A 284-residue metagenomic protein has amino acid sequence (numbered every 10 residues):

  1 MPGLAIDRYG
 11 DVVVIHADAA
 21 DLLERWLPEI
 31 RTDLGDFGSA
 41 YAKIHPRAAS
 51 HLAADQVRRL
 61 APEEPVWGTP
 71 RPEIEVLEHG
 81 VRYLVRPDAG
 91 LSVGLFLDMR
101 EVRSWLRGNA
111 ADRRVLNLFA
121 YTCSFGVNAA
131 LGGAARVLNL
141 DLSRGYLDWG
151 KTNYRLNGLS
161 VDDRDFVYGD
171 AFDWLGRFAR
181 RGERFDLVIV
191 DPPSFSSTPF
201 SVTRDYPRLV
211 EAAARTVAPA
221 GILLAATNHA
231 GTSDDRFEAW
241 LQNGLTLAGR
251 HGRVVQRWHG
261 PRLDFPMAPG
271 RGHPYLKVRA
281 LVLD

Functional and structural regions predicted by a protein language model:
M1, A5-D7, L23-F96, S104: Non-catalytic substrate-recognition/targeting regions of SAM-dependent transferases
D112-Y121: Conserved class I S-adenosyl-L-methionine
T122-A135: Conserved SAM-binding loop of SAM-dependent methyltransferases across substrates and taxa, primarily the Class I
R136-D141: Conserved SAM-binding motif I beta-strand of class I
L142-I189: S-adenosyl-L-methionine
P192-P193, P199, A226-A230: Short strand-turn motif at the edge of the Rossmann-like AdoMet-binding core
V217-P219: Helix-to-beta-strand junctions that scaffold the AdoMet/dcAdoMet cofactor pocket in Class I SAM-dependent enzymes
I222-D284: C-terminal catalytic and target-recognition region of SAM-dependent MTase-like enzymes, primarily methyltransferases
